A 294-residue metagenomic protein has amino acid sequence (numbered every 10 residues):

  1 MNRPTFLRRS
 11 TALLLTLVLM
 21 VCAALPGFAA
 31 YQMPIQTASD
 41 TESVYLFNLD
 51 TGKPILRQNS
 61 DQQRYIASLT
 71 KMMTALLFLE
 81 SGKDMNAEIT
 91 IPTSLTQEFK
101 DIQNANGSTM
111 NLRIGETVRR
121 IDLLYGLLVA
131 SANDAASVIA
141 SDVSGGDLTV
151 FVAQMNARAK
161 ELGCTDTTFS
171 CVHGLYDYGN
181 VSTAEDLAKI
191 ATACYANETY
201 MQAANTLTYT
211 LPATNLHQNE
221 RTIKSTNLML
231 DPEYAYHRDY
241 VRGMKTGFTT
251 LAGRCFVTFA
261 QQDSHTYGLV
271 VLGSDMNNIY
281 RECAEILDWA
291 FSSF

Functional and structural regions predicted by a protein language model:
N2-L14: Bacterial N-terminal signal peptides that target proteins for export
R3, V18, I89: Catalytic-site microenvironment of enzymes that process N-acetyl-hexosamine-containing cell-wall polysaccharides
S10, A24-G27: Alpha-helical hydrophobic membrane-insertion segments
L15-A23: Hydrophobic core
M20-V21, K83, F294: Hydrophobic alpha-helical membrane context
A29-E185, C194-Y195, Q262: Active-site-adjacent loops and short helices of periplasmic peptidoglycan-processing enzymes
A30-S43, S144-F294: Penicillin-recognizing serine hydrolase domain
